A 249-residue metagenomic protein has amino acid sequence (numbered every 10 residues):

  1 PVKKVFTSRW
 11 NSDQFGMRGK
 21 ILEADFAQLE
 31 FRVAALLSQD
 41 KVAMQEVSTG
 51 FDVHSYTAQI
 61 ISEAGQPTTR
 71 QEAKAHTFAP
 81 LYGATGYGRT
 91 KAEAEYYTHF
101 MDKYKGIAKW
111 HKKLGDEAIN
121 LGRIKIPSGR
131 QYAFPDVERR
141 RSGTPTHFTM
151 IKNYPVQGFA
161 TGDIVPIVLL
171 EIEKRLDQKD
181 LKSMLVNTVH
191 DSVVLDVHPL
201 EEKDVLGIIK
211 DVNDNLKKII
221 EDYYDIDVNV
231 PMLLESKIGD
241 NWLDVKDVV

Functional and structural regions predicted by a protein language model:
P1-V249: Conserved catalytic core of nucleotide polymerization and phosphodiester-bond processing enzymes
